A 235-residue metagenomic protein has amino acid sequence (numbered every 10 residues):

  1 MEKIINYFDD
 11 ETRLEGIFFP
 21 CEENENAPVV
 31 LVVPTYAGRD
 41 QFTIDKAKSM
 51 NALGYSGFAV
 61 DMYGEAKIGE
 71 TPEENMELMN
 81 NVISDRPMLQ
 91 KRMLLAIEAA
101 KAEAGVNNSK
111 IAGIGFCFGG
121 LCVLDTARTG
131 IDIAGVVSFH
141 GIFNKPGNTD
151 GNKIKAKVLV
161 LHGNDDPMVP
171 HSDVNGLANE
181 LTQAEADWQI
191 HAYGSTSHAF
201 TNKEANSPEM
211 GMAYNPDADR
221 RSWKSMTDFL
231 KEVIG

Functional and structural regions predicted by a protein language model:
M1-G235: N-terminal cap/leader regions of alpha/beta-hydrolase-fold enzymes, predominantly small-molecule hydrolases
